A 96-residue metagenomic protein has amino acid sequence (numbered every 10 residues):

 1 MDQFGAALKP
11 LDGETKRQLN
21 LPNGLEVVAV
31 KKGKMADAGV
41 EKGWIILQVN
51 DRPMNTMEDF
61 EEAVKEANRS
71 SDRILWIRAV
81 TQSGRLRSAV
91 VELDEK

Functional and structural regions predicted by a protein language model:
M1-K96: C-terminal recognition in membrane/secretory proteostasis and scaffolding
